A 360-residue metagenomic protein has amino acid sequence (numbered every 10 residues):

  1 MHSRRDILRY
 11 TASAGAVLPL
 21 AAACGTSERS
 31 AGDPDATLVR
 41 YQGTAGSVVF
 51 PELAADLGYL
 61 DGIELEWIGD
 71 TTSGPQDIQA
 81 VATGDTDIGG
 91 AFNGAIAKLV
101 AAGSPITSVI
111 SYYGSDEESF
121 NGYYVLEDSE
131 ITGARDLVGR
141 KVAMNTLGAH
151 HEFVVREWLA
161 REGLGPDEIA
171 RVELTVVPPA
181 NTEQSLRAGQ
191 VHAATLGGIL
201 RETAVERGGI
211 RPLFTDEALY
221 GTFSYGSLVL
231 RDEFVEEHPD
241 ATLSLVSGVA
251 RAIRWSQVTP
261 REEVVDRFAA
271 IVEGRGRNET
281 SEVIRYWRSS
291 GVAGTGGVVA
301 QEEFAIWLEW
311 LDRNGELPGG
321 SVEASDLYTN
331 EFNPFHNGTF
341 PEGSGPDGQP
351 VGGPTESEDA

Functional and structural regions predicted by a protein language model:
D6-C24: N-terminal export signals
C24-P34: Bacterial lipoprotein signal-peptidase II cleavage site
G32-G165, R171-T175, H192-G198, T222: Short, glycine-/small- and polar/acidic-enriched structural segments that line small-molecule recognition paths
G62, S115-D116, A218-Y220, S290-A300: Short, solvent-exposed loop/beta-turn-alpha elements that line the ligand-binding surface or hinge of extracytoplasmic
Q79, T83, A97, R135 (+9 more regions): Solvent-exposed, polar/charged alpha-helical surfaces in well-ordered, non-transmembrane soluble domains, broadly
G94, A180-E273: Pocket-lining segment of extracytoplasmic ligand-binding domains
E236-G319: Secondary-structure end/capping motifs
L308-A360: Conserved C-terminal helix/tail region of periplasmic/extracytoplasmic solute-binding proteins
